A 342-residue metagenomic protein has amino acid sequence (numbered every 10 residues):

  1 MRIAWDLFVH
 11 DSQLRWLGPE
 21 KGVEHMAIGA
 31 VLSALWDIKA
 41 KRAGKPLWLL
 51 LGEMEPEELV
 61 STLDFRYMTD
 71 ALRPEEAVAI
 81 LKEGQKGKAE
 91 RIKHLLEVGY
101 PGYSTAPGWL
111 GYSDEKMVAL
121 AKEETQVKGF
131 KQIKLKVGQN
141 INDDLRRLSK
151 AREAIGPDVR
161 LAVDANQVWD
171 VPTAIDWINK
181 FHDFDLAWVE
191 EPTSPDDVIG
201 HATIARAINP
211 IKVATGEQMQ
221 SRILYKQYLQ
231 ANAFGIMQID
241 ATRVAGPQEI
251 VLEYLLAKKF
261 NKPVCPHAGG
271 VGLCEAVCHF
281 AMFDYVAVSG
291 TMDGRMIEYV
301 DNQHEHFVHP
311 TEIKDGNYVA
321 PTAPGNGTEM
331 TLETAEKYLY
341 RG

Functional and structural regions predicted by a protein language model:
M1-L161, N166-I175, N179-D183, Q303-G342: N-terminal capping/lid subdomain adjacent to the active-site entrance of alpha/beta enzymes
I28, S33, L186-A187, I236 (+1 more regions): Residue-level recognition of hydrophobic positions within alpha-helical transmembrane segments
L47-L50, W188-P192, H267-A268, T291-G294: Flexible, glycine/charged-enriched surface loops at secondary-structure junctions
L110-E115, Q126-G129, R206-P210, V286-G294: Short, charged helix-to-loop "capping" segments that act as catalytic/coupling loops
Q126, K134-E275: Catalytic core of soluble alpha/beta enzymes
Q248, L252-L256, G269-G342: Flexible C-terminal active-site loop/helix
